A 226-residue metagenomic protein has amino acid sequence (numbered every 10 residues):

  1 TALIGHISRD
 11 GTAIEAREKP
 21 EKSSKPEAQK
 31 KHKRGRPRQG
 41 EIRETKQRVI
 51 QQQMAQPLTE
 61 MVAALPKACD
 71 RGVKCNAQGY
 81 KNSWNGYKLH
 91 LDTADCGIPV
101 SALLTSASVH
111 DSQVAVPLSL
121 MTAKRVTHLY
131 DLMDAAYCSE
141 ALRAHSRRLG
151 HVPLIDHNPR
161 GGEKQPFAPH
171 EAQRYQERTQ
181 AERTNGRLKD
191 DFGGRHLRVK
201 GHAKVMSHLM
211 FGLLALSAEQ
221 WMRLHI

Functional and structural regions predicted by a protein language model:
T1-A135, E140-R148: Polybasic low-complexity intrinsically disordered regions
K30, A135-A203: Helix-centered, glycine/charged polyanion-binding patches within enzymatic domains that contact phosphate-containing
N85, C96, A181, K200 (+1 more regions): Short glycine-rich loop/turn motifs that provide flexible caps or phosphate-binding loops at active sites
V114, Q180, T184, S207-M210: Catalytic-loop motifs flanking and including active-site residues across diverse enzymes
R125, T184-R187, D191-R195, S217 (+1 more regions): Hydrophobic alpha-helical segments
K200-I226: Charge-patterned, long linear interaction tracts outside catalytic cores
